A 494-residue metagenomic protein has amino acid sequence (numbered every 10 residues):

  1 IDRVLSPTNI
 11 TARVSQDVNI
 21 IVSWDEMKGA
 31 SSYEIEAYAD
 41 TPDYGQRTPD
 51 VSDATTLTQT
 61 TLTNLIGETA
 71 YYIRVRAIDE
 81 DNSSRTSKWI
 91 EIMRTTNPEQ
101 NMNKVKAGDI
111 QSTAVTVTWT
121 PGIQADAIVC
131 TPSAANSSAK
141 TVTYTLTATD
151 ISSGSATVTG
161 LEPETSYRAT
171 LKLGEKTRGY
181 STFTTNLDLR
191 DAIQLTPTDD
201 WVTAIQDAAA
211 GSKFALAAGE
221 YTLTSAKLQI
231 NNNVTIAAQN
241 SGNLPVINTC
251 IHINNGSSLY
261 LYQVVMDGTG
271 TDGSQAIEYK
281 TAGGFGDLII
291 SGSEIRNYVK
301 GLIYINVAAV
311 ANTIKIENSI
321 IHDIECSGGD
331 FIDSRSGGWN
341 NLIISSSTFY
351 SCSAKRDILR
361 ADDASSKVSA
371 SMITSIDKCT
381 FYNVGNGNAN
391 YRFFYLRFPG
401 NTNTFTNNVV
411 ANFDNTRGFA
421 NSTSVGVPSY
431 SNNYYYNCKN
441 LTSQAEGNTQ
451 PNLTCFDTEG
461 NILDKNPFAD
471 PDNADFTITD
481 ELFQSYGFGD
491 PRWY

Functional and structural regions predicted by a protein language model:
I1-G29, G67, N82-Q124, P163 (+1 more regions): Pro/Thr/Ser/Gly-rich low-complexity, intrinsically disordered linker/stalk tracts
E34-I66, E80-D81, V129-E162: Recognizes extended acidic, P/S/T-rich segments that occur within or adjacent to Ig-like beta-sandwich modules
L62-R85, V158-G179: Beta-strand-rich modules
T113, A209, T222-A237, V246-G286 (+1 more regions): Extracellular beta-strand-rich solenoid/capping regions of secreted or surface-exposed proteins that bind or remodel
T185-A218, D480-W493: Acidic Gly/Asp/Thr-rich repetitive segments characteristic of extracellular carbohydrate-active and adhesion proteins
T224-A226, V246-C250, T269-E278, N297-N306 (+6 more regions): Short glycine/acidic-rich loop motifs that flank beta-strands on beta-rich extracellular proteins
S258-G268, F285-N297, A311-C326, W339-K355 (+4 more regions): Right-handed parallel beta-helix
S422-Y494: Acidic, glycine- and Ser/Thr-rich low-complexity intrinsically disordered tracts in extracellular/secreted proteins
